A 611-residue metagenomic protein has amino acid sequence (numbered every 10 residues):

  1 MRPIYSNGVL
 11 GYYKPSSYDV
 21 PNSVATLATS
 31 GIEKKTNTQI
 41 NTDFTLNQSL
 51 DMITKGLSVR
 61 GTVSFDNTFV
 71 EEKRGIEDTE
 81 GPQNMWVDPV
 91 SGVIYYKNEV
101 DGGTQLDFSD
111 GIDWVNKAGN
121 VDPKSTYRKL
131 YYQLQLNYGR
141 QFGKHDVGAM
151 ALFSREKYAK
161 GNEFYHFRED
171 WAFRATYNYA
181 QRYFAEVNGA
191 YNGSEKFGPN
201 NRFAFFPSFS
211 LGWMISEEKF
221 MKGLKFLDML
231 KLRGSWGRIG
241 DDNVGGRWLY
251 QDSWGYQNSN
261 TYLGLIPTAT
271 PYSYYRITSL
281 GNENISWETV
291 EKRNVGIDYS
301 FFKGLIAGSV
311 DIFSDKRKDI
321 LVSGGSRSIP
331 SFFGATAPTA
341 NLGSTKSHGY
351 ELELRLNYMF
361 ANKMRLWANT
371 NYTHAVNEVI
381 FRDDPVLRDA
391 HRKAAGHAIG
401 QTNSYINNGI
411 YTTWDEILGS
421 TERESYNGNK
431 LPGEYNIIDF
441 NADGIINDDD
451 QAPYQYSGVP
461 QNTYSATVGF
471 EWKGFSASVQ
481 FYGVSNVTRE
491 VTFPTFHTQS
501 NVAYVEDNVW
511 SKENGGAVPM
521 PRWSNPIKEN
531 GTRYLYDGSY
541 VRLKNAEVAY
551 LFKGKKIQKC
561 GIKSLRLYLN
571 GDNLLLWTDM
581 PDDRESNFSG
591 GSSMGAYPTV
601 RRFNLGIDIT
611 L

Functional and structural regions predicted by a protein language model:
M1-N41, G111, N260-L263, P267-Y272: Acidic/polar loop-and-plug regions of large Gram-negative outer-membrane beta-barrel proteins
S16-I76, G119-Q141, G148, K157 (+11 more regions): Outer-membrane beta-barrel transmembrane strands
A25, N429, V484-D572: Extracytoplasmic gating/loop element in the C-terminal half of outer-membrane beta-barrel translocons and assembly
S49-V59, E72-R74, Q141-V147, R182 (+7 more regions): Short loop/turn motifs that connect adjacent beta-strands in outer-membrane beta-barrel proteins
V121, S125-Q133, G139-S259, E288-F301 (+3 more regions): Structural signature of Gram-negative outer-membrane beta-barrels, strongest in the C-terminal barrel of TonB-dependent
N162-F164, R238, N258-A307, A335-A361 (+3 more regions): Outer-membrane beta-barrel signature, preferentially recognizing the C-terminal barrel domain of Gram-negative
L249, N357-G458, D579: Conserved small-residue
S253, T339-S347, A390-I417, N514-G516 (+2 more regions): C-terminal beta-signal and terminal closure region of outer-membrane beta-barrel proteins
